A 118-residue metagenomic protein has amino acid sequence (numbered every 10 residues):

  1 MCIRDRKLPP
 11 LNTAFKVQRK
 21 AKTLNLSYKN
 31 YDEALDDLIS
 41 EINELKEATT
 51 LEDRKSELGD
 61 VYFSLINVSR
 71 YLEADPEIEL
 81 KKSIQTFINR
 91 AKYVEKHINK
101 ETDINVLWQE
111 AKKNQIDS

Functional and structural regions predicted by a protein language model:
M1-I3: Short, small-residue-biased leader/transition segments that mark boundaries at the very start of proteins
D5-Q18, D36: AMP-binding/adenylate-forming domain of the ANL superfamily
Q18-A21, L65-S69, A111: Generic structural signal for hydrophobic core residues of well-folded globular domains
K20-E33: Active-site flanking loop/helix segments enriched in acidic
A34-F87, A91: An amphipathic alpha-helical micro-motif enriched in hydrophobic residues with embedded/adjacent acidic residues
S69, D75-S118: Basic, alpha-helical terminal appendages of large translation-related enzymes
